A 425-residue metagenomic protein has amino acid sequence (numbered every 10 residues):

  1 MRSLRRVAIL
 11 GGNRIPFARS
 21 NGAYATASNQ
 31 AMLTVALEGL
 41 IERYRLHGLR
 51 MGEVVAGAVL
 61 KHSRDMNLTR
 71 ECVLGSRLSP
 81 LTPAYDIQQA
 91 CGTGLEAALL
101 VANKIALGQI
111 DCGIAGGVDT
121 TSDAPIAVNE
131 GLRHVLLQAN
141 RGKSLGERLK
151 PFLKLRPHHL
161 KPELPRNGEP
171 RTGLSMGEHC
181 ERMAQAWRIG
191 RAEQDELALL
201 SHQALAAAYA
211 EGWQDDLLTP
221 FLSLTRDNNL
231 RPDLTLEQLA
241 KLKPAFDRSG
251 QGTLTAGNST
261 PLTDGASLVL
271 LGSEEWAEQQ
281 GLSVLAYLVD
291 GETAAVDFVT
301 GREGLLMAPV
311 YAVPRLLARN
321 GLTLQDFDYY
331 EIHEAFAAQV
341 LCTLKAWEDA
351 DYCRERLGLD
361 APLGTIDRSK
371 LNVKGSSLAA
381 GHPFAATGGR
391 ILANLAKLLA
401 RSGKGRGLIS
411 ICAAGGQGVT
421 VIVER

Functional and structural regions predicted by a protein language model:
M1-A27, P151-R166, A240-Y311, R315 (+4 more regions): Condensing-enzyme catalytic core mediating Claisen C-C bond formation in acyl metabolism
N13-I15, A25-V35, R43, R156 (+2 more regions): N-terminal extracellular/periplasmic Venus flytrap/periplasmic-binding protein-like
A25-G113, V118-N140, G212, L218-N228 (+1 more regions): Conserved beta-ketoacyl condensing-enzyme motif
N29-Y44, L68-C72, A97, M176-M183 (+6 more regions): Short, well-ordered amphipathic alpha-helical segments that serve as non-catalytic structural scaffolds within diverse
A58-G113, P157, R171-L174, D233-P261 (+2 more regions): Conserved catalytic cysteine-centered active-site region of acyl-thioester-dependent Claisen-condensing enzymes
Q89-D119, A127, A184-W213, L268-E275 (+3 more regions): Active-site-proximal alpha-helical scaffold in enzymes
C112-R182: Flexible glycine-/small-residue-enriched beta->alpha junction loops that bind anionic phosphate/pyrophosphate groups
V296-A379: Active-site pocket-lining segment
